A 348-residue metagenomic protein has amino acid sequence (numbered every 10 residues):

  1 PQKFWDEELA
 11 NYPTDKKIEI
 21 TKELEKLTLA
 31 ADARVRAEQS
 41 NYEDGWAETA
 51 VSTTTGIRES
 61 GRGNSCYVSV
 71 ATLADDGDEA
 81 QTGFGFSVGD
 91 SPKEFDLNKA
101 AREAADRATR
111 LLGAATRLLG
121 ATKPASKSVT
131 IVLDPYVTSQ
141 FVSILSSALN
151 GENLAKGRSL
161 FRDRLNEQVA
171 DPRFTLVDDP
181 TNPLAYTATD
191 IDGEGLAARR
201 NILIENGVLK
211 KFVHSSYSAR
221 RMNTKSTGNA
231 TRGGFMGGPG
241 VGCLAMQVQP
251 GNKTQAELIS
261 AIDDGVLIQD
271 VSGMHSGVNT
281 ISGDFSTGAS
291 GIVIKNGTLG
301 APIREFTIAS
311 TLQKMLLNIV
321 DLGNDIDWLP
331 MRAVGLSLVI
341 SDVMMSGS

Functional and structural regions predicted by a protein language model:
P1-T189, G193-R200, E205-V208, T298 (+2 more regions): Active-site bordering "gate/hinge" segments that shape substrate access to catalytic or cofactor-binding pockets
R162-S348: Dual-mode signal for accessory low-complexity, basic/Gly-rich regions
